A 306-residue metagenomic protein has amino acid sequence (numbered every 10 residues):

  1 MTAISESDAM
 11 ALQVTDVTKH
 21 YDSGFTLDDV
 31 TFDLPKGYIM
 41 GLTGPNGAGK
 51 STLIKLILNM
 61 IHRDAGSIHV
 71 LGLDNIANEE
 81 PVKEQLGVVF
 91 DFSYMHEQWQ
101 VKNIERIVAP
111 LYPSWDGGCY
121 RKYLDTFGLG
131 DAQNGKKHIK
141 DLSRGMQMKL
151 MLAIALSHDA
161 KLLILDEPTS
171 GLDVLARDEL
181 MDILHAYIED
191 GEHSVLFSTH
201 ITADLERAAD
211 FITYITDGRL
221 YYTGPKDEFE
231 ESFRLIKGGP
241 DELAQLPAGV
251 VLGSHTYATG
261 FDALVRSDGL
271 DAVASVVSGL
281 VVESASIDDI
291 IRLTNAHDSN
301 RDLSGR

Functional and structural regions predicted by a protein language model:
T2-I4, G253, Y257-R306: C-terminal coupling/interaction segments
T43-P45: The feature captures the beta-strand-to-loop junction immediately N-terminal to the Walker
L58: Helix-to-loop junction immediately C-terminal to a conserved catalytic motif
G66-D74, P81-V82: Conserved ABC transporter NBD signature motif
F90-L150: ABC-family P-loop ATPase nucleotide-binding domains
L163-E167: Catalytic Walker B motif of ABC-type/P-loop ATPase nucleotide-binding domains
M181-S267: ABC transporter nucleotide-binding domain
